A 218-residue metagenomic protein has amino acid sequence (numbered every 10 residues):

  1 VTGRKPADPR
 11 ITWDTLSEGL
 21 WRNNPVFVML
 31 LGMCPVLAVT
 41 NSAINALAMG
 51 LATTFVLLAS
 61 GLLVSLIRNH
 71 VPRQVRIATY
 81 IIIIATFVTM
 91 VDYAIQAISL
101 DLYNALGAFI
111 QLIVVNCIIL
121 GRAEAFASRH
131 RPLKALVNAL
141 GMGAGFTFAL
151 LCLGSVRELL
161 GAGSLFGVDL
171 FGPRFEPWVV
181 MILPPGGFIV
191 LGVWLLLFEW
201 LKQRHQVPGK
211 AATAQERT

Functional and structural regions predicted by a protein language model:
V1-S17, K202-T218: Intrinsically disordered, low-complexity non-transmembrane regions of multi-pass membrane transporters
T15-E18, S65-N69, K134-M142: Short amphipathic alpha-helical coupling elements at transmembrane boundaries
L31-L37, T53-T54, L58, A85-D92 (+3 more regions): Hydrophobic core segments of alpha-helical transmembrane domains in multi-pass membrane transport and ion-translocation
A43-A59, T79, Y103-V114: Structural signature of hydrophobic alpha-helical transmembrane segments
A59-R73, L120-H130: C-terminal ends of transmembrane helices
V71-I84, A105-Q111, A135-N138, A211-A212: Cytoplasmic-side transmembrane-helix entry/capping segments in multi-pass membrane proteins
M90-L106: Transmembrane alpha-helix boundary signature
S164-I182: Short, membrane-exposed interhelical loops at transmembrane-helix boundaries
